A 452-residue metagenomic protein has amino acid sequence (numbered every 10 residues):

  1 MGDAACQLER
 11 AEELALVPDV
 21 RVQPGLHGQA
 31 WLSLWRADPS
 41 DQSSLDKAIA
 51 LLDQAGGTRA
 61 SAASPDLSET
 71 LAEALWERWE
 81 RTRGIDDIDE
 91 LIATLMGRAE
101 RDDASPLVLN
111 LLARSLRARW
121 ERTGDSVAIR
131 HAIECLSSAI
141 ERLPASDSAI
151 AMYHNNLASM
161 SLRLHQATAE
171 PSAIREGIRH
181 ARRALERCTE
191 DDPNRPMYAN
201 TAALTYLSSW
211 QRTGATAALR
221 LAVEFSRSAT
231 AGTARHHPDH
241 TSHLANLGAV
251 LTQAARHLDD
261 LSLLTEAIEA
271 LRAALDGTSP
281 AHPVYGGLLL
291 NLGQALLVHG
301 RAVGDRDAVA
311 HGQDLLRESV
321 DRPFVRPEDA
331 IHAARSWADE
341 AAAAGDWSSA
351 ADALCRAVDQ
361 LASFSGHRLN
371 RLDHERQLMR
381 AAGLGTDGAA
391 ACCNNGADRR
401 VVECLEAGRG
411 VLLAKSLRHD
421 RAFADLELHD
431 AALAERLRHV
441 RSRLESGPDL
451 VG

Functional and structural regions predicted by a protein language model:
M1-G2, S33-L45, W76-I88, R117-R130 (+6 more regions): Short coil/turn connectors between adjacent alpha-helices in alpha-solenoid helical repeat scaffolds
D3, K47, E90, H131 (+11 more regions): Charged, amphipathic alpha-helical oligomerization/scaffolding segments
E9-Q23, D53-D66, G97-P106, R122 (+10 more regions): Flexible helix-coil transition and linker loops at the boundaries of alpha-helical arrays
G25-G28, L32, D66-E80, L107-E121 (+7 more regions): Conserved alpha-helical positions within TPR/SEL1-like repeat arrays
W31-S33, L52, L75, L95 (+10 more regions): Non-transmembrane amphipathic alpha-helical segments
E269-A270, G286, G293-R301, D305-D307 (+4 more regions): Catalytic cores of nucleotide-enabled group-transfer and carboxylate-activating enzymes in metabolic and assembly-line
V320, D339-G452: Amphipathic alpha-helical protein-protein interaction segments
